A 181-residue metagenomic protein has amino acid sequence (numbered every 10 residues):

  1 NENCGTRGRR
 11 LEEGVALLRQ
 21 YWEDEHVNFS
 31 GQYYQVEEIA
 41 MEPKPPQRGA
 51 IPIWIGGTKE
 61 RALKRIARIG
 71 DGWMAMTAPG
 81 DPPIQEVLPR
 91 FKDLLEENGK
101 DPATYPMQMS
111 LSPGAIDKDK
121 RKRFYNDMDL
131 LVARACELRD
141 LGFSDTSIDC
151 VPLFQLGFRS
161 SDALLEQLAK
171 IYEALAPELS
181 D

Functional and structural regions predicted by a protein language model:
N1-D181: Active-site-adjacent structural elements that line small-molecule/cofactor binding pockets in enzymes
